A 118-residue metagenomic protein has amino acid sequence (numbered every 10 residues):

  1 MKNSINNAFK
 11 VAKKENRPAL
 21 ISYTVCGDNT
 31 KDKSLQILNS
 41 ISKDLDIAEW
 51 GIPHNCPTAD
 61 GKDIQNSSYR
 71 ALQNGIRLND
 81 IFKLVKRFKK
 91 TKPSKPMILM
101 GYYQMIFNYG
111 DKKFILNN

Functional and structural regions predicted by a protein language model:
M1-I21, L84-K90: N-terminal amphipathic alpha-helix/helix-capping segment at the start of soluble metabolic enzymes
V11-P18, K43-A59: N-terminal glycine-rich anion-binding loops that anchor highly charged ligand groups
R17-K43: N-terminal phosphate-binding or glycine-rich loops at protein starts, especially the Walker A/P-loop of NTPases
L20-T24, A48-W50, M97-G101: Hydrophobic faces of well-ordered beta-strands that scaffold small-molecule active sites in alpha/beta enzyme cores
C26, H54, Y103: Active-site-proximal loop/turn and secondary-structure-junction residues that shape catalytic pockets, frequently
K31-S40, F107-N117: Short, acidic/polar
S34-I41, D60-S68: Glycine-rich loop at the start of a catalytic domain that most often binds anionic cofactors/ligands
D63-I98: Alpha-helix-loop-beta-strand connector modules within alpha/beta enzyme cores
